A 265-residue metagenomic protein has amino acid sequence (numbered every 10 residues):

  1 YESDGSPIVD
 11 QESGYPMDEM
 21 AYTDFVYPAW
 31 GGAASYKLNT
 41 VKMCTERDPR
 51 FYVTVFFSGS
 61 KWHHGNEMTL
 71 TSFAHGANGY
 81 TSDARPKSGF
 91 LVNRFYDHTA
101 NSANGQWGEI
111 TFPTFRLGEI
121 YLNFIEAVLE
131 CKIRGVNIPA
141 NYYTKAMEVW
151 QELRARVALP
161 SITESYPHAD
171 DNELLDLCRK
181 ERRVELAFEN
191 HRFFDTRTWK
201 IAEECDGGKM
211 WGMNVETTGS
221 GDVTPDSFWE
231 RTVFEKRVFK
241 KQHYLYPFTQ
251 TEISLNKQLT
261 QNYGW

Functional and structural regions predicted by a protein language model:
Y1, P7-V9, W107, T111-L117 (+3 more regions): Long, intrinsically disordered, low-complexity segments
E2, S6, P16-L117: Flexible, polar/acidic helix-loop-strand segments at domain edges
Q11, T71-F73, N256: Compositionally biased, intrinsically disordered low-complexity segments
G14-F25, A146-R154: Short, compositionally biased low-complexity segments
W30-G32, S82-P86, C131, L186 (+2 more regions): Charged/polar interaction segments and conserved charged motifs
M43, R47, F51-F56, T111-V136 (+2 more regions): Extended, hydrophobic/aromatic-rich amphipathic alpha-helical segments that build helical scaffolds
G59-K61, I133-G135, S161, L186 (+1 more regions): Residue-level signal for secondary-structure boundary sites
A158: Short arginine-rich
